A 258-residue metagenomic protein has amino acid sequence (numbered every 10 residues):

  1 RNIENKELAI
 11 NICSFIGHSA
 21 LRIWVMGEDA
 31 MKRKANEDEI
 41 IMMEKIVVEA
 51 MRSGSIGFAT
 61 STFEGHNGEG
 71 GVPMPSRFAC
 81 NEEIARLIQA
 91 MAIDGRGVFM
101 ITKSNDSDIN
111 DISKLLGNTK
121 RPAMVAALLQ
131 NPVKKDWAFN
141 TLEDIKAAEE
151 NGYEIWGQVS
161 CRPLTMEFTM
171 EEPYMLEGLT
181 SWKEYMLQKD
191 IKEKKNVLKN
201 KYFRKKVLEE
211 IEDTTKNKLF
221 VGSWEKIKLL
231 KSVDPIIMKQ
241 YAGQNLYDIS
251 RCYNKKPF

Functional and structural regions predicted by a protein language model:
R1, S19-L21, V25, D29-D38 (+4 more regions): Polyanionic/metal-chelating signatures
R1-L115: Hydrophobic, small-residue-rich alpha-helical packing segments that form membrane-like cores
